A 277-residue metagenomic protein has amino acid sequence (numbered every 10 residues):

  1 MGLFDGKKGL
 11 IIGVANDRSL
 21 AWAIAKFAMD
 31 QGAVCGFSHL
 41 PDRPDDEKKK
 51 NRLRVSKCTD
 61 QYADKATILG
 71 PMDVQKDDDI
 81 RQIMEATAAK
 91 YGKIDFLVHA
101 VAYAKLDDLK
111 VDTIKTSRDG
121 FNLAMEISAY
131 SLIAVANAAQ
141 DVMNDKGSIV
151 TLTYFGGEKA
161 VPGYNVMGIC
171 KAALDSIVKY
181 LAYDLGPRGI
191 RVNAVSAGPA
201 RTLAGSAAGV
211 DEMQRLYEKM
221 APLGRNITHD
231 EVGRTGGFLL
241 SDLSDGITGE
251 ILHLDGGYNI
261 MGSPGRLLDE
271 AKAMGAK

Functional and structural regions predicted by a protein language model:
M1-G120, G275-K277: Short-chain dehydrogenase/reductase
G13-L20, A102-D141, D145-P187, P199-R201 (+1 more regions): Catalytic loop of short-chain dehydrogenase/reductase
M29, G92, M143-N144, Y183-R188 (+3 more regions): A short hydrophobic alpha-helix cap/turn motif
D60-K65, S206-A221, N226, E270-K277: A short C-terminal helix-loop "cap" of Rossmann-like NAD(P)-dependent dehydrogenase/epimerase domains
M84, L132, A136, V178-K179 (+2 more regions): Short-chain dehydrogenase/reductase
Y130, A194, E212-I247, L252-G256: C-terminal helical subdomain
V192, S196-A207, L254, I260: Short, flexible catalytic-loop segment of classical short-chain dehydrogenase/reductase
G237, T248-K277: Short C-terminal tail/terminal secondary-structure segment of NAD(P)H-dependent dehydrogenase/reductase domains
